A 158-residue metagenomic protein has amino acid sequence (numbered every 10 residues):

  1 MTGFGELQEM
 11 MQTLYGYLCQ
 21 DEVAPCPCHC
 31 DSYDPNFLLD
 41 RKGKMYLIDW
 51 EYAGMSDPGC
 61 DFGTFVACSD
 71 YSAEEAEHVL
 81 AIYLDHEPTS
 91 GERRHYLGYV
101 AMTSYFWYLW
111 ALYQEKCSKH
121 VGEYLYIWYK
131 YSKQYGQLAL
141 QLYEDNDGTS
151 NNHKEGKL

Functional and structural regions predicted by a protein language model:
M1-C30, R41-K42, Q134, N152-K154: An alpha-helical support segment within catalytic cores of ATP-dependent transferases
T2, L109-L158: ATP/Mg2+ or Mg2+-diphosphate-binding catalytic cores that bind nucleotide phosphates or diphosphates via glycine-rich
P27, Y46-D49: Pre-DFG segment of protein kinase catalytic domains
P35-F37: Hydrophobic residue at the +6 position relative to the catalytic HRD Asp in the kinase catalytic loop
G59-P88, A101-K119, K133, L138: Active-site activation/catalytic loop segments of kinase-like enzymes and analogous catalytic loops in related
R94, G98-M102: Start-of-helix signal in alpha-solenoid helical-repeat scaffolds, especially tetratricopeptide repeats
